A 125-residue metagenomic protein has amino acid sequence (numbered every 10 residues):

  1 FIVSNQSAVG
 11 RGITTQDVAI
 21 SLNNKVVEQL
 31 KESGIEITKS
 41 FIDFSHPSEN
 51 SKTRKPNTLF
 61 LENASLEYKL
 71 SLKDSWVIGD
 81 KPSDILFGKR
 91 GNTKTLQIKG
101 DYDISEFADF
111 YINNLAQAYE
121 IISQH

Functional and structural regions predicted by a protein language model:
I2, G10, V77: Short glycine/serine/threonine-biased micro-segments
I2-S4, Q97: Hydrophobic residues in well-ordered beta-strands that form the structural core
S4-V9, I42-P47: Short linear capping/connector segments at secondary-structure termini
Q6-A19: A short secondary-structure junction motif
Q16-K39, H46-V77, K81-H125: Asp-based, Mg2+/Mn2+-dependent phosphohydrolase catalytic module
